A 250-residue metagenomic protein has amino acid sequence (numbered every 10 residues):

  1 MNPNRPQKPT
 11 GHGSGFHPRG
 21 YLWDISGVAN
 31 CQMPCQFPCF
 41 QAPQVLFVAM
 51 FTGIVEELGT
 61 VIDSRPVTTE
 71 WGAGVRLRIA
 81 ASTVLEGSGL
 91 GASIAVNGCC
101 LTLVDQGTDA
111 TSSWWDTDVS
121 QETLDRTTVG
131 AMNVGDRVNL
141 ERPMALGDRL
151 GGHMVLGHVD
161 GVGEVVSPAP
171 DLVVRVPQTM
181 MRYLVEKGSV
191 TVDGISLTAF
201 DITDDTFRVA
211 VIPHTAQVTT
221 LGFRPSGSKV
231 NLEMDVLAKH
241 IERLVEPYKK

Functional and structural regions predicted by a protein language model:
N2-N4, K8-P9, M33: Polybasic, lysine-rich low-complexity intrinsically disordered segments
A29, L46-A49: N-terminal non-cleavable signal-anchor helices
A49-K250: Conserved loop->alpha-helix
